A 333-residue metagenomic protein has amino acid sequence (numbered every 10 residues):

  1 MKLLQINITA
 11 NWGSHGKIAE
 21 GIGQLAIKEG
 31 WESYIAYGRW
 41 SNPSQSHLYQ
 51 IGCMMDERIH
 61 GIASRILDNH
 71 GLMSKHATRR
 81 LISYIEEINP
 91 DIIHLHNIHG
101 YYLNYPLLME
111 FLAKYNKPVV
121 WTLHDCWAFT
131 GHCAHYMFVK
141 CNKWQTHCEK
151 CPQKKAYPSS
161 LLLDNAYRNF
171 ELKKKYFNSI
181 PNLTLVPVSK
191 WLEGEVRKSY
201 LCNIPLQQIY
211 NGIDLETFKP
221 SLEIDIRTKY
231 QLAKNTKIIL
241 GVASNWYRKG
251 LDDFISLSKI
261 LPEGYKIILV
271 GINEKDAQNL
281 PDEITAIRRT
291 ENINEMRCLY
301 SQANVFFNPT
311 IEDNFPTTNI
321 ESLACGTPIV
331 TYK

Functional and structural regions predicted by a protein language model:
T130-A134, P158-Q208, I213-T217, E274: A short, active-site helix/loop in glycosyltransferases that binds the activated sugar's phosphate group
V186, L232-K249, I255-K259: Conserved donor-binding/catalytic core segment of Leloir-type glycosyltransferases
G194-K198, I213-K229, K234-N235, A277-N279: Acidic anion/phosphate-binding donor-loop and adjacent secondary structure in glycosyltransferase catalytic cores
G271-R297: Nucleotide-activated donor-binding/catalytic signature segment of Leloir-type glycosyltransferases, i.e., the conserved
C298-A303: Short alpha-helical donor nucleotide-sugar binding micro-motif in glycosyltransferases
I311: Aromatic "clamp/platform" in nucleotide-sugar-dependent glycosyltransferases that forms part of the donor/acceptor
P316-N319: Short glycine/serine-rich donor-binding loops of glycosyltransferases
P328-T331: Short hydrophobic beta-strand element within catalytic cores of glycosyltransferases and related nucleotide-activated
